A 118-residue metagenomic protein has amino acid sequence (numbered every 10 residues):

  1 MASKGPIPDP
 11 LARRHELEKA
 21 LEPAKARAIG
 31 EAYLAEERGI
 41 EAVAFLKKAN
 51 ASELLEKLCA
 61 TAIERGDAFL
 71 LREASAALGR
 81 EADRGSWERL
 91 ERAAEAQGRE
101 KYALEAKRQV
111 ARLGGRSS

Functional and structural regions predicted by a protein language model:
M1-S118: Long, low-complexity, acidic Ser/Pro- and Gly-enriched intrinsically disordered regions in large eukaryotic
